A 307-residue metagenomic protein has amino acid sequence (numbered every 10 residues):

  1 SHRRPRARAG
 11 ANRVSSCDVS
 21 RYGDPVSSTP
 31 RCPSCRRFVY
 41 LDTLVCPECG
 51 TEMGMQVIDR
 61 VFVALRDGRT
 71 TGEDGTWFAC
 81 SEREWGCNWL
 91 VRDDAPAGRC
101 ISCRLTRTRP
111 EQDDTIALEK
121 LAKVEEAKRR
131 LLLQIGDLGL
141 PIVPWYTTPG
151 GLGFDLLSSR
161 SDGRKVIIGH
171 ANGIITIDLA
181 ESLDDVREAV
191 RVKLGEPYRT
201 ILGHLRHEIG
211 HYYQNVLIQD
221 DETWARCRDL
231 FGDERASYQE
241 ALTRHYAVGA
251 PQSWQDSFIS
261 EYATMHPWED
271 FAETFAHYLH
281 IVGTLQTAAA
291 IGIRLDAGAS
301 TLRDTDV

Functional and structural regions predicted by a protein language model:
S1-P25: N-terminal amphipathic/basic-hydrophobic helices that include classical n-h-c signal peptides and signal-anchor
C17-V143, T147, S300, V307: N-terminal low-structure segments adjacent to metalloprotease catalytic domains across cellular compartments
R37, A263-V307: Pan-zinc metallopeptidase signature
E125-D184: Auxiliary, metal-adjacent structural segments of Zn-dependent hydrolase domains
G136, L140, Q214-E222, A276-T284: Hydrophobic/aromatic-lined pockets within catalytic cores
D185-L205: Short pre-active-site segment immediately N-terminal to the catalytic Zn-binding motif
G195, N215-Y246: Post-HEXXH active-site segment of zinc metalloproteases
R199-Q219, A272: Active-site recognition of the HExxH zinc-binding catalytic motif
